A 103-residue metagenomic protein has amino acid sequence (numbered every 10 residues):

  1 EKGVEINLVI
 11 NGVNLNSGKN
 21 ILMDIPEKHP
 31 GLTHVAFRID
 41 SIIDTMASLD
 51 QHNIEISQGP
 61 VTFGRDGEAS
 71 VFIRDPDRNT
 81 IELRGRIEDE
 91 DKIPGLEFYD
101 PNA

Functional and structural regions predicted by a protein language model:
E1-A36, M46-R74, I87-A103: Vicinal oxygen chelate
L83: Conserved SAM-binding loop
